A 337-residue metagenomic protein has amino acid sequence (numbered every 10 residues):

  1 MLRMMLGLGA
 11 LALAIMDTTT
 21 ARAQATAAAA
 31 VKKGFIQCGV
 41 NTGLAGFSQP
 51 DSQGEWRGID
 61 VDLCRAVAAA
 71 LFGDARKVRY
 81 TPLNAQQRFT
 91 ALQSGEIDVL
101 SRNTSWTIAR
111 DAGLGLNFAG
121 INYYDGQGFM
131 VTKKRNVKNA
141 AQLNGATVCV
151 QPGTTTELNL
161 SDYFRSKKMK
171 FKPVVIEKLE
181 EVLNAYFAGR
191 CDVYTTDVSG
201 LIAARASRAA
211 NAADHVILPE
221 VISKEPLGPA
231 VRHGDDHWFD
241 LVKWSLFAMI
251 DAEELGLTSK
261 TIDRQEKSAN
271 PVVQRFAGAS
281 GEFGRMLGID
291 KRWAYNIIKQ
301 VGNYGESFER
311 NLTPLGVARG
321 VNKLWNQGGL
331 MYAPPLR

Functional and structural regions predicted by a protein language model:
M1-L8, T19: Bacterial N-terminal signal peptides that target proteins for export
L11-R22: C-terminal segment of classical bacterial N-terminal signal peptides
A23-S101, L287, Y304, L324 (+1 more regions): Extracytoplasmic small-molecule ligand-binding "clamshell" domains of the periplasmic binding protein/Venus flytrap
Q37-G46, W56-L71, S105, D125-E181: Bilobed "Venus flytrap"/periplasmic-binding protein-like clamshell domains and structurally analogous long
D62-R65, A69-L71, T132-V137, A141 (+6 more regions): Extended ligand-binding regions for polar small-molecule ligands
R65, A69, G73, K77-Q142 (+2 more regions): Acidic, polar ligand-binding/catalytic clefts
V78-T90, P173-A188: Short helix-initiation/N-cap motifs at beta->coil->alpha
A277-R337: C-terminal functional modules
